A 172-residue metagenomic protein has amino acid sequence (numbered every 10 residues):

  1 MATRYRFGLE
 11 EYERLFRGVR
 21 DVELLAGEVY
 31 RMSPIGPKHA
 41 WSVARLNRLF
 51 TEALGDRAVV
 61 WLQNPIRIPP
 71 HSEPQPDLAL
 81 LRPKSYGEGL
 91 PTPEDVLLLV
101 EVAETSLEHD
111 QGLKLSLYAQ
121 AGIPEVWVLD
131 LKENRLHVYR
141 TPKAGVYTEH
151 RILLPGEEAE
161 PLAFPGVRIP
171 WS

Functional and structural regions predicted by a protein language model:
M1-S172: Gly/Pro/Ser/Thr-rich low-complexity, intrinsically disordered segments predominantly at protein N-termini
